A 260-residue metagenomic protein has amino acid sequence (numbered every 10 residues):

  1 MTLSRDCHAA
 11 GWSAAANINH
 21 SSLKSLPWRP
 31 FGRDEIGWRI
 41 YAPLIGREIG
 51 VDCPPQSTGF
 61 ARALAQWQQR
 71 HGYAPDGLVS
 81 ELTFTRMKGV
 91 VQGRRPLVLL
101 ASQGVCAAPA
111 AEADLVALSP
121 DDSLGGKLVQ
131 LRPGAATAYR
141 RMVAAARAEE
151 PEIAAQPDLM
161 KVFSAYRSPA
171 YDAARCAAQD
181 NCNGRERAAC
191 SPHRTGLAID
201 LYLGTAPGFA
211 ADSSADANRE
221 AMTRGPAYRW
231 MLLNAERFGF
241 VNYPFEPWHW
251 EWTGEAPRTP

Functional and structural regions predicted by a protein language model:
M1-I153: Cell-envelope/ECM-targeting effectors and their regulatory/trafficking segments
S57-F60, G72, A145-E150, A170-A173 (+1 more regions): Short, motif-level signal for alpha-helix interfacial/capping segments enriched in acidic residues and aromatics/proline
D76, V98-L99, R175-A178, D212-S214: Short, solvent-exposed loop/turn and secondary-structure capping segments
S80, S168, H193: Short, conserved phosphate/pyrophosphate- and ester-handling motifs at nucleotide-, phospho-/glycolipid
V90-P96, D172-G184, R258-P260: Aromatic- and acidic-residue-enriched segments that line the glycan-binding/catalytic groove of carbohydrate-active
R147-D180: Extended, low-complexity, intrinsically disordered C-terminal regulatory tails of eukaryotic serine/threonine kinases
C182-P260: Catalytic cores and adjacent binding grooves of peptidoglycan-active enzymes
